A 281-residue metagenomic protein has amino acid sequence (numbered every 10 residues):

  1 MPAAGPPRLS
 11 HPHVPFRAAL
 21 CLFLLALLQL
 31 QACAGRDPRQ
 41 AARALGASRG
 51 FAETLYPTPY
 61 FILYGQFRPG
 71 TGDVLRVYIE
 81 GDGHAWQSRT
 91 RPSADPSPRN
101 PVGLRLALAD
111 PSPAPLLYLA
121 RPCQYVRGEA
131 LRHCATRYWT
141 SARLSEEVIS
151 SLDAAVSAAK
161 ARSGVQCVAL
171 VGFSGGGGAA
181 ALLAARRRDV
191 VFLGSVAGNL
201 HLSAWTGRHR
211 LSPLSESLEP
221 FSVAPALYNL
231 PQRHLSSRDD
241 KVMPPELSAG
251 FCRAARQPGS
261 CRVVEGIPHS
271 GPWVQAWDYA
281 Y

Functional and structural regions predicted by a protein language model:
T58-R68: A short loop-to-beta-strand scaffold at the N-terminal edge of the catalytic core in hydrolase folds
P69-Y118, V126: Short, surface-exposed "cap/lid" segments of acyl-processing enzymes
A120-R143: Cap/lid segment of the alpha/beta-hydrolase catalytic domain
A135-K160: Alpha/beta-hydrolase active-site loop
V171-G176, A180: Gly/Ala-rich beta-loop-alpha elbow adjacent to hydrolase catalytic centers
S195-S203: Active-site nucleophile loop of the alpha/beta-hydrolase fold
S203-P258, E265: The feature captures the conserved acid-bearing segment of alpha/beta-hydrolase catalytic domains
I267-A276: Catalytic histidine-centered segment of alpha/beta-hydrolase-like enzymes
